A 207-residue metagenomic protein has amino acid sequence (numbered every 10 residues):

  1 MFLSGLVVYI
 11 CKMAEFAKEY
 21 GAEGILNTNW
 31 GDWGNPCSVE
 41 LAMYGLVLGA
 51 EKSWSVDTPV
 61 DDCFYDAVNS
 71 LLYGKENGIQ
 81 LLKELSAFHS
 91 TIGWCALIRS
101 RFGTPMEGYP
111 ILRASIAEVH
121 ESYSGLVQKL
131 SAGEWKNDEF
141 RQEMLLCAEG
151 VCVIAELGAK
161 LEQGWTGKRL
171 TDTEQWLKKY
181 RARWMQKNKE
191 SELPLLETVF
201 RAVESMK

Functional and structural regions predicted by a protein language model:
M1-K207: Substrate-binding groove of N-acetylhexosamine-processing glycoside hydrolases
